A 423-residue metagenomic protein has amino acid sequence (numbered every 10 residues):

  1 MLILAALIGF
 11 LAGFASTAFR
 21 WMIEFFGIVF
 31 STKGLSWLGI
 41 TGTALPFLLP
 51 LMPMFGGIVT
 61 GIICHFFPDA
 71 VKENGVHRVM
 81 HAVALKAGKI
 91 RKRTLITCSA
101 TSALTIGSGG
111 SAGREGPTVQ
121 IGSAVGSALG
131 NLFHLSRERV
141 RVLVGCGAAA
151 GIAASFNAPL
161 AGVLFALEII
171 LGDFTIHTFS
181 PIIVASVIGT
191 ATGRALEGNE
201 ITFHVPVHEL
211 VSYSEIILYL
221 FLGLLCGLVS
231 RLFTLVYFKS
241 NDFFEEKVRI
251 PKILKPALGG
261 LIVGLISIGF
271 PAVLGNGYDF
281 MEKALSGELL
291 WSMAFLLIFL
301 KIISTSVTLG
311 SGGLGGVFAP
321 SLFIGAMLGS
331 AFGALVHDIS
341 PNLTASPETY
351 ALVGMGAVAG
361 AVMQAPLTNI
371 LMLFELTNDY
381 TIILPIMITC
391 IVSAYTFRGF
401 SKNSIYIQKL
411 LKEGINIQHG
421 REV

Functional and structural regions predicted by a protein language model:
M1-V423: Alpha-helical transmembrane segments and immediately membrane-proximal extracytoplasmic
